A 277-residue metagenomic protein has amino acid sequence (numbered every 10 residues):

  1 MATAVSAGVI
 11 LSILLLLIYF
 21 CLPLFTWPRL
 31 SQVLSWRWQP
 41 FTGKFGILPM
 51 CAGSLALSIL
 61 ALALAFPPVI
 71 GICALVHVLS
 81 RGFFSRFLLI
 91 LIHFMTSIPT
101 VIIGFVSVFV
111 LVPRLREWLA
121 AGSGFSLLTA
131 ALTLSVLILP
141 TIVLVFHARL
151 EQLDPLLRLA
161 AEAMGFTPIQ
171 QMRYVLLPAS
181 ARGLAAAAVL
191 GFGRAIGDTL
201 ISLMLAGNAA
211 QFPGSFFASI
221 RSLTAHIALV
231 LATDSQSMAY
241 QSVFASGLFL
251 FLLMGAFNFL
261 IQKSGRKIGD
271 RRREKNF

Functional and structural regions predicted by a protein language model:
M1-L15: N-terminal signal-anchor/first transmembrane alpha helix
Y19-A63, R81, S85, L229-Y240: Periplasmic/extracellular loop-to-transmembrane helix junction in inner-membrane transport proteins
L60-I92, F105, P113, I261-D270: Transmembrane-helix boundary motif in ABC transporter permease subunits
H93-L134: Generic hydrophobic transmembrane alpha-helix motif, especially the helices
P99, M164-G165, P178: Glycine/proline-centered hinge or cleavage motifs at structural transition points of membrane proteins
E117, S202-F251: Interhelical loop and adjacent transmembrane-helix boundary motif in polytopic membrane transport permeases
V145-F146, P168-A206: Transmembrane alpha-helices
H147-E151, P155, E162, A232-F277: C-terminal transmembrane helix and the adjacent membrane-cytosol boundary/short C-terminal tail of inner/organellar
